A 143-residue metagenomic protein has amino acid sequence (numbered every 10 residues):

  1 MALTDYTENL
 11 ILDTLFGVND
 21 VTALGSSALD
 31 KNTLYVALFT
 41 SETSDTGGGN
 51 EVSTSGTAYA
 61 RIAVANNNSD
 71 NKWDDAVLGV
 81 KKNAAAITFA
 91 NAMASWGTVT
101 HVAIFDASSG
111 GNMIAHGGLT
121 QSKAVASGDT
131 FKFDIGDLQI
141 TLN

Functional and structural regions predicted by a protein language model:
M1-V102, D106-N143: Small cysteine-rich, disulfide-bonded extracellular modules of the LU/uPAR three-finger superfamily and closely related
